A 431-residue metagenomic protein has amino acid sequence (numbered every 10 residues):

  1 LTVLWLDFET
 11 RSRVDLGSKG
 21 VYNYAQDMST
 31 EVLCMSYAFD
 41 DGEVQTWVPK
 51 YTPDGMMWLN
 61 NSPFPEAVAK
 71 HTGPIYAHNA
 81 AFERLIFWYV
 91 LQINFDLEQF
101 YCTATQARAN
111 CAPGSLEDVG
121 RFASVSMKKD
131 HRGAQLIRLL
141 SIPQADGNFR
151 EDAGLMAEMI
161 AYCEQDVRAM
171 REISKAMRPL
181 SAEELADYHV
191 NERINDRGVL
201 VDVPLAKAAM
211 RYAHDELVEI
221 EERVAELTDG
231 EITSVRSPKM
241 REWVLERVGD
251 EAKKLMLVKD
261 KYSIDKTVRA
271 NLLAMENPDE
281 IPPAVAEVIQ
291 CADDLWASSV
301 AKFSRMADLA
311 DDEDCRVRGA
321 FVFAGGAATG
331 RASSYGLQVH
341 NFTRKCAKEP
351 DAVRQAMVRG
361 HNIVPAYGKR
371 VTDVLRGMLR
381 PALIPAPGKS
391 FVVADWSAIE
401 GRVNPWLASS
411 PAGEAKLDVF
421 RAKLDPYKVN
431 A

Functional and structural regions predicted by a protein language model:
L1-V14, C34, Q135-L375, I384-S390 (+1 more regions): Conserved "right-hand" nucleotidyltransferase catalytic core of DNA-directed polymerases
R13-G17, T46-V48, R402-P405: Cytochrome P450 core scaffold surrounding the K-helix E-X-X-R motif and the conserved "meander" helix-loop region
L16-C34, L407-A412: A short alpha/beta connector and helix-capping loop motif
Y22-N23, E400-A431: Metal-dependent catalytic core segments for phosphate chemistry
D27, N94-E98, V371-L375, A382-P385 (+2 more regions): Short, surface-exposed loop/turn microsegments at beta-strand edges and helix-strand junctions
T30-L33, Y37, D41-S62, A69-R178 (+4 more regions): Active-site-proximal helix-loop-helix substrate-binding element of RNase H-like nuclease domains
A81-I93, N110, E242-V248, S397-A412: Short active-site loop/helix that positions an aromatic residue
N94-L97, V218, E251-V258, A352 (+1 more regions): Cytochrome P450 catalytic domain signature, combining two hallmark sequence patches
